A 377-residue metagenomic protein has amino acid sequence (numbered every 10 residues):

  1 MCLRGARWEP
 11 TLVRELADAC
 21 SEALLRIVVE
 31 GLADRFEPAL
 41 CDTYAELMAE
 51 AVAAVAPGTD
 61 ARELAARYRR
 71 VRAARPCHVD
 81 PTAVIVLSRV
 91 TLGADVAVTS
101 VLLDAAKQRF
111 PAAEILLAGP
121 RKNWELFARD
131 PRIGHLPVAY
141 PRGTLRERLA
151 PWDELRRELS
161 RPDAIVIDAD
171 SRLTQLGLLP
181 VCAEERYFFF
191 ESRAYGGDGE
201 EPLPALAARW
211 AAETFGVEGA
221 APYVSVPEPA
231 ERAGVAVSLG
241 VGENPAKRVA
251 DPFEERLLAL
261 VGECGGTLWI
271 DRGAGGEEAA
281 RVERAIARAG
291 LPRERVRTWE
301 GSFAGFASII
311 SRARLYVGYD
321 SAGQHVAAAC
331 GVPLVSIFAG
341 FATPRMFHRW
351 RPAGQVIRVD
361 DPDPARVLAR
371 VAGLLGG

Functional and structural regions predicted by a protein language model:
M1-G377: Catalytic machinery of carbohydrate-active enzymes, primarily nucleotide-sugar-dependent glycosyltransferases
